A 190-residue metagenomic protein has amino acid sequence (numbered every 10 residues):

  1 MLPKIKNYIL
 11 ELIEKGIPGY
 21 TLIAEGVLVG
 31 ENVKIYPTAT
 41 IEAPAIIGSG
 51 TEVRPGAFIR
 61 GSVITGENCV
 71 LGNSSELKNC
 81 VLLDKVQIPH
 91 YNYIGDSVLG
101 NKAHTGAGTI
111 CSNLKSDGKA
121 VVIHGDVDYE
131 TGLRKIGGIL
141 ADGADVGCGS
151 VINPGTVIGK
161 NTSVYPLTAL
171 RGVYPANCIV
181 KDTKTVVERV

Functional and structural regions predicted by a protein language model:
M1-A24, G72-D96: Short, charged N-terminal helix-start/capping segments
M1-G26, E31-N32, T156, N161 (+3 more regions): Terminal amphipathic alpha-helical/low-complexity segments used for targeting or macromolecular assembly
E25, E31-N32, T38, P55-G56 (+3 more regions): Fold-independent oxyanion-binding glycine-rich loops and adjacent beta-strand/coil segments at enzyme active sites
G26-L28, I46, I64, V98 (+2 more regions): Residue-level "contact hotspot" at macromolecular interaction interfaces
V29-V70: Glycine-rich active-site/cofactor-binding loop and its immediate structural neighborhood
N73, N79-V190: Glycine-rich hexapeptide-repeat left-handed beta-helix
